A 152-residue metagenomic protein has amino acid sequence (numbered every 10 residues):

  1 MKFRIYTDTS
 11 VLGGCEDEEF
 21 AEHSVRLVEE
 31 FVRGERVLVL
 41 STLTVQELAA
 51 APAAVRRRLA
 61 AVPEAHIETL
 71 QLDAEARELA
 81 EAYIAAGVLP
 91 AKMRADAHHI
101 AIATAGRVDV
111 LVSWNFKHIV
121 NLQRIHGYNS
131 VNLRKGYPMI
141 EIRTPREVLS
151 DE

Functional and structural regions predicted by a protein language model:
M1-L40, Q46-A61, I67, A85-A91 (+2 more regions): Short, well-structured N-terminal submotif of metal-dependent ribonuclease cores
G34, V112, P138: Residue-level signal for beta-strand positions within conserved beta-sheet cores that form or flank
V39, L70, E141-R143: General small-molecule cofactor/ligand-binding pocket signal
S41, S113-W114, P145: Generic beta-sheet signal
R58-A61, Q71-L72, T144: Extended, non-globular alpha-helical segments
E68-G127, L149: Active-site neighborhoods of divalent-metal-dependent phosphate/nucleic-acid chemistry enzymes
L122-E141, P145: C-terminal end-helix/capping segment
